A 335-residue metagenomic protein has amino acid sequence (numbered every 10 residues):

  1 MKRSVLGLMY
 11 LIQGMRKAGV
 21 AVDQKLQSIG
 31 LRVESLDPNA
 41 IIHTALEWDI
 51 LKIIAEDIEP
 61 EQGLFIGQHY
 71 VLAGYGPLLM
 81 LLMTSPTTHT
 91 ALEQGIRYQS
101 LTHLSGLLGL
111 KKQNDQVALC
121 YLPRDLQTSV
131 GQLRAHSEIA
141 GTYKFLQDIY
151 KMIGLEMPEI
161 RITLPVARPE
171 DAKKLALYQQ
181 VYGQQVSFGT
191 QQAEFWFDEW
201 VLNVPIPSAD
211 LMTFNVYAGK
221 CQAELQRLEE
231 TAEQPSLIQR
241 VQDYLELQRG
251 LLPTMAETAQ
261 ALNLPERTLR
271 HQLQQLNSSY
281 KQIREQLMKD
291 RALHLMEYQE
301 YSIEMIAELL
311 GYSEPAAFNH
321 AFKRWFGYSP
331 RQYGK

Functional and structural regions predicted by a protein language model:
M1-V117: N-terminal low-complexity or simple alpha-helical regulatory segments that function as activation/interaction modules
L11, T84, A135-E138, T258: Amphipathic alpha-helix face/heptad-repeat signature
I12, A55, I96, I139-Y143 (+3 more regions): Generic solvent-exposed, charged/amphipathic alpha-helical segments that serve as macromolecular interface scaffolds
G76-L82, R124-L126, N203, E224: Short hinge/gating elements
H89, Q132-K144, L211, N215 (+2 more regions): Short, well-ordered alpha-helical segments
L107, K111-L202: DNA-contacting interfaces and partner/effector-binding or oligomerization modules in DNA-centric proteins
P169-A172, A176-K335: Extended mid-to-C-terminal alpha-helical interaction segments
